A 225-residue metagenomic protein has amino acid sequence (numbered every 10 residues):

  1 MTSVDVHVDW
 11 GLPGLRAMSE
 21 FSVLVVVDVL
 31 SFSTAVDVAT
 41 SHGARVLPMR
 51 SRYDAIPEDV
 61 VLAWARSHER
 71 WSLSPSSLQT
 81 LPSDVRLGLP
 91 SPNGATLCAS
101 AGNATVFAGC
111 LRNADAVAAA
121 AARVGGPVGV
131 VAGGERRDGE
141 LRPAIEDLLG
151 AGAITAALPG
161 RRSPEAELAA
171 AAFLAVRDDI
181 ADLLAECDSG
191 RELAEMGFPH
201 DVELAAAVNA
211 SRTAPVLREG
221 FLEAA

Functional and structural regions predicted by a protein language model:
M1-V4: N- or domain-start disorder-to-order transition segments that initiate the globular core
H7-F21, F32-G102, F107, D115-A122: Residues that scaffold, gate, or flank divalent-cation-dependent active/transport sites
V23, R86, P127-G129: Residue-level preference for the first positions of well-ordered beta-strands
L24-L30: Short hydrophobic beta-strand that contains or immediately precedes a catalytic carboxylate
S72-A108, A119, V124-G125, R142-A225: Long, charged alpha-helical interface segments
L89-P90, G129-G133: Short, conserved beta-strand edge motifs with alternating hydrophobic and charged residues
